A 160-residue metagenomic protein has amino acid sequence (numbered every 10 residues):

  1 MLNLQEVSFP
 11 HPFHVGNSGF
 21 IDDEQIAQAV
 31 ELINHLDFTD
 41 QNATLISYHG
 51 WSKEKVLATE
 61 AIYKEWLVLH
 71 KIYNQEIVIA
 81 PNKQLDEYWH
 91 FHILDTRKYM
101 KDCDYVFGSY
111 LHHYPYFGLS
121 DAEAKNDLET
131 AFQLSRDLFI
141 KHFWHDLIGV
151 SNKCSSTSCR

Functional and structural regions predicted by a protein language model:
L2-R160: Intrinsically disordered, low-complexity, repeat-rich regions that form long N- or C-terminal tails or large
